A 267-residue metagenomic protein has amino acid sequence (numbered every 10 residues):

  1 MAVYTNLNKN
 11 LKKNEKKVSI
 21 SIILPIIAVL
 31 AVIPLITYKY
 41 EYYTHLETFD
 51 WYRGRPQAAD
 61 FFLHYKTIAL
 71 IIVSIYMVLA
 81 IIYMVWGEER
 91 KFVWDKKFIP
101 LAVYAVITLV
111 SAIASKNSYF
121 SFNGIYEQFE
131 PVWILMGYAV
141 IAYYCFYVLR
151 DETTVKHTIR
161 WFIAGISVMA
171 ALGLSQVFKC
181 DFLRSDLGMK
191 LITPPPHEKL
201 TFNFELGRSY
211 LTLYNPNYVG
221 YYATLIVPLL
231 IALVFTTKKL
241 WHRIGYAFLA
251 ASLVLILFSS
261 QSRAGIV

Functional and structural regions predicted by a protein language model:
M1-K16, E88-W94: Membrane-interfacial, low-structure loops and terminal tails that flank and connect transmembrane helices in multi-pass
A2-L7, N14, S21-I36, A69-Y83 (+3 more regions): Alpha-helical transmembrane segments of multi-pass inner-membrane proteins
E41-Y52, F182-L191: Interfacial/capping segments of alpha-helical transmembrane domains
H45-L63, S118-S121, H197-T212: Juxtamembrane membrane-water interface segments that cap and precede transmembrane helices
D50-A69, K91-K96, I125-F129: Interfacial loop-to-helix junctions that mark the boundaries of transmembrane helices in multi-pass membrane
D60-L63, I75-E89: Canonical alpha-helical transmembrane segments
E89-W94, L149-T158: Interfacial helix-loop-helix linkers and transmembrane-helix boundary segments in multi-pass membrane proteins
F122-Y147: Aromatic-anchored transmembrane helix interface
